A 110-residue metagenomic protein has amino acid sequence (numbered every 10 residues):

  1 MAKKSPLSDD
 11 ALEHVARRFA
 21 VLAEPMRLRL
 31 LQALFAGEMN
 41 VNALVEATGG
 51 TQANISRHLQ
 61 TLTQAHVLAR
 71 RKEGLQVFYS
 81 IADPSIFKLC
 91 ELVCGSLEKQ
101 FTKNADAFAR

Functional and structural regions predicted by a protein language model:
M1-D10, H14, I86-R110: Amphipathic alpha-helical dimerization/coiled-coil segments that flank or bridge DNA-binding/regulatory modules
S8-D9, A47-T48, L68-R70: Alpha-helical interaction segments
E13-A53, Q76-S85: N-terminal helix-turn-helix DNA-binding core of bacterial DNA-binding proteins
L59-Q60: Short, hydrophobic-biased segments on the C-terminal half of alpha helices that form "recognition helices"
T63-E73, S80: Beta-hairpin "wing" of winged helix-turn-helix
